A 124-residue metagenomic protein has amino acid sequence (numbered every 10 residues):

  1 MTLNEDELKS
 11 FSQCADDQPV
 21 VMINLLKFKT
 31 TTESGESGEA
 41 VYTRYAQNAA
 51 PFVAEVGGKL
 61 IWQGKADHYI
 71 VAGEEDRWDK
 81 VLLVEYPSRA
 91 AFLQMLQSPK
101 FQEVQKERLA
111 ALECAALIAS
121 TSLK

Functional and structural regions predicted by a protein language model:
M1-D79, P87-A91, T121-K124: Short S/T/G/P-rich N-terminal loop/turn motif that feeds into the first structured element of a domain
L83-E85, A90-K124: Short, Lys/Arg-rich amphipathic alpha-helical interaction segments that bind nucleic acids or acidic protein surfaces
